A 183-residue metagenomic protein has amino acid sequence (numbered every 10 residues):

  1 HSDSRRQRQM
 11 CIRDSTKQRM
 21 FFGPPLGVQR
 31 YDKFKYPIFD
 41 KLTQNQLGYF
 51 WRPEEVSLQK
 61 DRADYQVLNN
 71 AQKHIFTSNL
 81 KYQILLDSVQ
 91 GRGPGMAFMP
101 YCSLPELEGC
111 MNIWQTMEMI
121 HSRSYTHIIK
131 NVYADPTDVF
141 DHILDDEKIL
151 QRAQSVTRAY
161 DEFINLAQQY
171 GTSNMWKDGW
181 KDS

Functional and structural regions predicted by a protein language model:
H1-D14: Single conserved hydrophobic/aromatic residue that forms the stacking wall/gate of nucleotide- or nucleobase-binding
K17-Q83: Internal amphipathic alpha-helical repeat/solenoid segments
E54-V67, G91-G93, D161-M175: Active-site-adjacent bridging/hinge elements
N70-P100, T116-R123, K181-S183: Alpha-helical bundle segments that constitute or directly flank the non-heme di-iron/ferroxidase center
M96-N174: Long, hydrophobic, well-ordered secondary-structure blocks that form the structural core and pocket-lining surfaces
M175-K181: Alpha-helical transmembrane segments and their helix-helix packing motifs
